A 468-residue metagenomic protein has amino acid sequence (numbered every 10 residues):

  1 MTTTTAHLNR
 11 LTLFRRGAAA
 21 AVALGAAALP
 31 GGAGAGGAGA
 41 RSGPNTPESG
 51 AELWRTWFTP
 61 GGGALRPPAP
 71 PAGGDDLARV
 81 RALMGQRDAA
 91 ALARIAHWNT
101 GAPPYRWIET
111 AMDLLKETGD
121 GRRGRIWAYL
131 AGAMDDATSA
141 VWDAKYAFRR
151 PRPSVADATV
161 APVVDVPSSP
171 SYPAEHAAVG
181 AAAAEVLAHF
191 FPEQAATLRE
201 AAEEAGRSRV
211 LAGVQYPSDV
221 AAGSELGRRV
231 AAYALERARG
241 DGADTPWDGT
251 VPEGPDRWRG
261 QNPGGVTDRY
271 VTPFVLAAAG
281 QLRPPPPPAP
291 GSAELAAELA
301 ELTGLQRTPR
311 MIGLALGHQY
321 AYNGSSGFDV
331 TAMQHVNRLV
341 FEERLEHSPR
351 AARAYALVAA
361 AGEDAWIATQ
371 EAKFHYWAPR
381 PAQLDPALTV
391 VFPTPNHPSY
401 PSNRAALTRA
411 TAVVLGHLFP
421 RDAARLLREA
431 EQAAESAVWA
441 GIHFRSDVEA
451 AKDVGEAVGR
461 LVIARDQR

Functional and structural regions predicted by a protein language model:
M1-L8, T12, A20-A28: N-terminal secretory signal peptides
G36-R468: Acidic/polar surface patches and capping/hinge elements
